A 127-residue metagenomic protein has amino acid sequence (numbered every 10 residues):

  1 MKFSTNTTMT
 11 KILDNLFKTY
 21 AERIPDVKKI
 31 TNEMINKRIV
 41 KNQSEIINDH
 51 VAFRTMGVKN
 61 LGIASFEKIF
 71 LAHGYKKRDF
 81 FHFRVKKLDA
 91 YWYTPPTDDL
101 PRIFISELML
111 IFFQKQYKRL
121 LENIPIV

Functional and structural regions predicted by a protein language model:
M1-W92, D99-L100: An N-terminus-focused feature that recognizes amino-terminal "leader" regions
F70, T94, L120-E122: General N-terminal targeting signals
W92-Y93, V127: Charge-rich, low-complexity amphipathic helices in intrinsically disordered tails/linkers adjacent to domains
T97-I105: A surface-exposed, charged beta-strand/loop segment in the N-terminal or early-internal portion of soluble proteins
I105-V127: Mixed-charge (acidic/basic) macromolecular-recognition segments
